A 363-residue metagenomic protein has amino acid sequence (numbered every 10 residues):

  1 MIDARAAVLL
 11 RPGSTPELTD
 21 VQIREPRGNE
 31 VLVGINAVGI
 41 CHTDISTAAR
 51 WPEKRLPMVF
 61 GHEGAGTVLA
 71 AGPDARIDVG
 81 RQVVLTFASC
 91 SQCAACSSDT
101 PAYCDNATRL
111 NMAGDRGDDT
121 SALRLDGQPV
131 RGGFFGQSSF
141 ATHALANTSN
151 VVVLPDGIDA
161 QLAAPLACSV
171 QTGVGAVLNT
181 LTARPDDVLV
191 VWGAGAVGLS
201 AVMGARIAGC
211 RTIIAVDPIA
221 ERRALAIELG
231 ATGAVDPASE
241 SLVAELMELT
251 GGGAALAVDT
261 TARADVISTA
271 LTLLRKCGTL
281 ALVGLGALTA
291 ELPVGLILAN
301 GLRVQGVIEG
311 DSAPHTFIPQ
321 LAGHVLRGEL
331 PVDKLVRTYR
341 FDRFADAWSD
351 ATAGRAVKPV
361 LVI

Functional and structural regions predicted by a protein language model:
M1-A65, S138-A146, N150, V362: Short N-terminal strand-loop motif that marks the start of NAD(P)H/FAD-dependent oxidoreductase cofactor-binding domains
M1-I2, S268-T272, H315-I363: C-terminal hydrophobic helical "lid"/dimerization subdomain of Rossmann-like NAD(P)H-dependent oxidoreductases
R24-V38, W51-S97, A102, L110 (+1 more regions): Glycine-rich beta-strand-centered segment in the early N-terminal region that forms part of a ligand/cofactor-binding
I77-D78, A183, L274: Short, well-ordered loop/turn sites that connect or cap secondary structure elements
A94-W192: NAD(P)H dinucleotide-binding glycine-rich loop of Rossmann-like/cofactor-binding domains, especially the beta1-alpha1
V188-A194, L199, M203-T269: Adenosine-nucleotide cofactor-binding segment
M247, G251, L288-R337, A345-D346: C-terminal substrate-binding/catalytic core of Rossmann-like NAD(P)-dependent dehydrogenases/reductases
G278-T279, L302: Glycine-centered, small-residue-biased loops immediately flanking beta-strands in adenine/cofactor-binding cores
